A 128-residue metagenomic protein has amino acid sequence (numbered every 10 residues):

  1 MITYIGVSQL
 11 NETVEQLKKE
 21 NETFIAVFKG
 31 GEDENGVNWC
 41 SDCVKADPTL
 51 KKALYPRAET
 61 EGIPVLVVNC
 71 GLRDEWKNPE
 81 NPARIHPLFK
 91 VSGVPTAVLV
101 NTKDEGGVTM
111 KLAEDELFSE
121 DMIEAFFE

Functional and structural regions predicted by a protein language model:
M1-G31, C70, M122-E128: N-terminal leader/targeting and pre-domain segments
Y4, L54-E80: Thiol-based oxidoreductase modules, predominantly thioredoxin-like and allied folds used for disulfide exchange
G31-T49: Conserved redox-active cysteine motifs that mediate thiol-disulfide chemistry, especially di-cysteine Cys-X(1-2)-Cys
E34-N35, D74-W76, G106-G107: Eukaryotic short linear interaction motifs
P48-L54, P82-A83: Short, well-ordered amphipathic alpha-helices
W76-S92: Structural alpha/beta surface segment adjacent to cysteine/selenocysteine redox centers across thiol/disulfide enzymes
L88-E128: Non-catalytic, surface beta->alpha helical segment in thiol-disulfide oxidoreductase systems
